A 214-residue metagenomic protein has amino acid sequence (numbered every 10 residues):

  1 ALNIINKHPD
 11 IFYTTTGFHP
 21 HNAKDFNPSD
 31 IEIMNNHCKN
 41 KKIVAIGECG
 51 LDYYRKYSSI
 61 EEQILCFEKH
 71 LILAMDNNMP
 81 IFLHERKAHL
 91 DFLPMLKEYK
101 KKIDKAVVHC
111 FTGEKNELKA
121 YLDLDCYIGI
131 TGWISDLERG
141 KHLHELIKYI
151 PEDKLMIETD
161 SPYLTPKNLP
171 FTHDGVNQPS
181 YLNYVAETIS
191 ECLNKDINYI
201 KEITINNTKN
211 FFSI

Functional and structural regions predicted by a protein language model:
A1-I214: Mid-domain alpha/beta scaffold segments of enzyme catalytic cores
